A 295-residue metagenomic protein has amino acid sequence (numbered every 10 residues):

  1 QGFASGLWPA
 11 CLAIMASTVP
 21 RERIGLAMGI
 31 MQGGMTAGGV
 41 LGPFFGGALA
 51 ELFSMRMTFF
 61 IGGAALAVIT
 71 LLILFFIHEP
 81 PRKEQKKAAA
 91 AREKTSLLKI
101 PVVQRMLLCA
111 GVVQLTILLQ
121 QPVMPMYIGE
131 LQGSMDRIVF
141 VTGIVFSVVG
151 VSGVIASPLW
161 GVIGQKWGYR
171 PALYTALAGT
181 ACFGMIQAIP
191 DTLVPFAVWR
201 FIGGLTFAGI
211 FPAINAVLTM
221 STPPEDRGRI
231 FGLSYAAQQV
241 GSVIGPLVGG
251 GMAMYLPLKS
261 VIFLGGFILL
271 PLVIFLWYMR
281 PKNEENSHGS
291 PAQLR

Functional and structural regions predicted by a protein language model:
Q1-M35: Cytoplasmic helix-loop-helix junction between adjacent transmembrane helices in 12-TM secondary transporters
G63, P171-M185: Structural signature of the two symmetry-related core transmembrane helices
I73-K86, Y278-G289: Helix-loop junctions on the cytosolic side of multi-pass membrane transporters, especially the intracellular loop
E79-L107, Q293-R295: Juxtamembrane intracellular "pre-TM" segments in multi-pass secondary transporters
V102-L119, F201: Pair of pore-lining "gating" transmembrane helices in MFS-fold secondary transporters
V123-F140: Short amphipathic helix-loop junctions that connect adjacent transmembrane helices in Major Facilitator Superfamily/SLC
A156-G168: Helix-to-loop junctions at the C-terminal end of transmembrane segments in multipass secondary transporters
V194-I202: Paired small-residue
